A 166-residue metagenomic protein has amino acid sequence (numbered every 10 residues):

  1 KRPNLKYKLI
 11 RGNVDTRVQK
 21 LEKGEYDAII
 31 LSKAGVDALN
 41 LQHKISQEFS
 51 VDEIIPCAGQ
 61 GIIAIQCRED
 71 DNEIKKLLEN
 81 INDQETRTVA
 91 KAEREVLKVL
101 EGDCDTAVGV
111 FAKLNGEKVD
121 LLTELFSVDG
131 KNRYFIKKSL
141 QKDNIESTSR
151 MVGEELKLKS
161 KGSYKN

Functional and structural regions predicted by a protein language model:
R2-N166: Small-molecule-sensing regulatory modules
